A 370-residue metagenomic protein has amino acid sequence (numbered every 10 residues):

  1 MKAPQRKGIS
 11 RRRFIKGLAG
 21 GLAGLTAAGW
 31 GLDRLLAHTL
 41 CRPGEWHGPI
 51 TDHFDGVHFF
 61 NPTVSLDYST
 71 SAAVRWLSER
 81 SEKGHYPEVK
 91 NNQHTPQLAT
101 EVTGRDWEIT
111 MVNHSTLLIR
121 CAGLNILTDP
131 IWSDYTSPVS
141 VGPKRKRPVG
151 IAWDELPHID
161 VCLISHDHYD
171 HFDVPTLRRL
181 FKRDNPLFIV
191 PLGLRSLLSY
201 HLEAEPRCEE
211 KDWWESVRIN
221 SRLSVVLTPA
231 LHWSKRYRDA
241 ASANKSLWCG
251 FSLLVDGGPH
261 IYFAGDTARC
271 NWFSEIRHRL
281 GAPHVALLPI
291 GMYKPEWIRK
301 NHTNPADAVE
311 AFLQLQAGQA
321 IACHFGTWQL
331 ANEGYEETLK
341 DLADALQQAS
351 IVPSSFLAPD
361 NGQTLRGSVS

Functional and structural regions predicted by a protein language model:
K2, R6-G142, K146-G150, E155 (+3 more regions): Metallo-beta-lactamase
S10-G17, D33-R34, H38-R42, H47-G48 (+6 more regions): Cap/insert and terminal regions of metallo-dependent hydrolase folds
S115-R120, R218-A282, T303-D307: Catalytic core of the metallo-beta-lactamase
I119, D129, H166, V225 (+4 more regions): Divalent metal-coordination and catalytic microenvironments
P130-W132, D167, A230-L231, G265-T267 (+2 more regions): Active-site metal-binding loops of divalent metal-dependent hydrolases
W132-P148, S234-S242, K294-N301, Q329: Acidic/histidine-rich helix-loop elements that form or flank divalent-metal/phosphate-binding sites at the catalytic
V141-V190, G281-L287: Active-site metal-binding motif and surrounding structural segment of the metallo-beta-lactamase
L198-D212: Helix-loop-beta element that forms the nucleotide-linked donor phosphate-binding surface in glycosyltransferases
